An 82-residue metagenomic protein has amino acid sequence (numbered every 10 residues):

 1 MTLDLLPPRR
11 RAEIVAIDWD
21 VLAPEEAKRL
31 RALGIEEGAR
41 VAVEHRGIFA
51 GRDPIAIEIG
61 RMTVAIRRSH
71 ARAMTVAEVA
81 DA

Functional and structural regions predicted by a protein language model:
P7-V21: Short, basic/aromatic beta-hairpin or loop at an interaction surface
R10-A12, I48-A82: C-terminal structural segments of small proteins and small subunits
A23-R29, A50: Short alpha-helix capping/helix-loop boundary micro-motifs
